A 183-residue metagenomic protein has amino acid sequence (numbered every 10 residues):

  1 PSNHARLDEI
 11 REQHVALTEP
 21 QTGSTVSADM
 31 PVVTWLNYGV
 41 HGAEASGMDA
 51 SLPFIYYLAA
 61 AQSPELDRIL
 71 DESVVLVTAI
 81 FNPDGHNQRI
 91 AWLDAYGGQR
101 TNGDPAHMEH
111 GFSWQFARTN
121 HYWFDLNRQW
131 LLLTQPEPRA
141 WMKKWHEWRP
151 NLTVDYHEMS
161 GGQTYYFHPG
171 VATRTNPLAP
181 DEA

Functional and structural regions predicted by a protein language model:
P1-L17, Q21-P31, A50-F54, D67-L133 (+2 more regions): Surface-exposed loop and adjacent secondary-structure segments within mature catalytic domains
N37-E44, N127-L131: Second-shell loop/turn segments in exported
P136-W148: Short, well-structured alpha-helical segments in soluble
W145, R149-M159: Proline-aspartate-enriched helix->loop->beta-strand connector
L178-A183: Short, intrinsically disordered, charge-balanced linker/junction segments flanking boundaries in proteins
